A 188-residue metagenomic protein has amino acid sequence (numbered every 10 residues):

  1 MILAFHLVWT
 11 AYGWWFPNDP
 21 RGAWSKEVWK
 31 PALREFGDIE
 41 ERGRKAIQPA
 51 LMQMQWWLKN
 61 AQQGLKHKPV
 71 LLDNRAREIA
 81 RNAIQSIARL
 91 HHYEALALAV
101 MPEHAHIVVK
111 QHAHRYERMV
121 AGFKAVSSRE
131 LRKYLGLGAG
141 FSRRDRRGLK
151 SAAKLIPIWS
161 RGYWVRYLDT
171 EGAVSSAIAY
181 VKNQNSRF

Functional and structural regions predicted by a protein language model:
M1-F188: Short catalytic/metal-binding and nucleic-acid-binding patches
